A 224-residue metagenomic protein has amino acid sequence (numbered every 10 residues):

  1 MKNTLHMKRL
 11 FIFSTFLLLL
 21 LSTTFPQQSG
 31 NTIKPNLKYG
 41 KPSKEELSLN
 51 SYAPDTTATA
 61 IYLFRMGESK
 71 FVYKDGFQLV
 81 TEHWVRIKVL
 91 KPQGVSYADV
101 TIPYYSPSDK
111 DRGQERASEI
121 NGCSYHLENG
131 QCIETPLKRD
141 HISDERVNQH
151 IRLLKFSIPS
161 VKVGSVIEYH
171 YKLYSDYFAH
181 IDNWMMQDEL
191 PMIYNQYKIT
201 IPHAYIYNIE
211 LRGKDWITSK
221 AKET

Functional and structural regions predicted by a protein language model:
M1-I33: Bacterial Sec-dependent N-terminal signal peptides
Q27-T224: Beta-strand-rich, non-transmembrane domain signature
